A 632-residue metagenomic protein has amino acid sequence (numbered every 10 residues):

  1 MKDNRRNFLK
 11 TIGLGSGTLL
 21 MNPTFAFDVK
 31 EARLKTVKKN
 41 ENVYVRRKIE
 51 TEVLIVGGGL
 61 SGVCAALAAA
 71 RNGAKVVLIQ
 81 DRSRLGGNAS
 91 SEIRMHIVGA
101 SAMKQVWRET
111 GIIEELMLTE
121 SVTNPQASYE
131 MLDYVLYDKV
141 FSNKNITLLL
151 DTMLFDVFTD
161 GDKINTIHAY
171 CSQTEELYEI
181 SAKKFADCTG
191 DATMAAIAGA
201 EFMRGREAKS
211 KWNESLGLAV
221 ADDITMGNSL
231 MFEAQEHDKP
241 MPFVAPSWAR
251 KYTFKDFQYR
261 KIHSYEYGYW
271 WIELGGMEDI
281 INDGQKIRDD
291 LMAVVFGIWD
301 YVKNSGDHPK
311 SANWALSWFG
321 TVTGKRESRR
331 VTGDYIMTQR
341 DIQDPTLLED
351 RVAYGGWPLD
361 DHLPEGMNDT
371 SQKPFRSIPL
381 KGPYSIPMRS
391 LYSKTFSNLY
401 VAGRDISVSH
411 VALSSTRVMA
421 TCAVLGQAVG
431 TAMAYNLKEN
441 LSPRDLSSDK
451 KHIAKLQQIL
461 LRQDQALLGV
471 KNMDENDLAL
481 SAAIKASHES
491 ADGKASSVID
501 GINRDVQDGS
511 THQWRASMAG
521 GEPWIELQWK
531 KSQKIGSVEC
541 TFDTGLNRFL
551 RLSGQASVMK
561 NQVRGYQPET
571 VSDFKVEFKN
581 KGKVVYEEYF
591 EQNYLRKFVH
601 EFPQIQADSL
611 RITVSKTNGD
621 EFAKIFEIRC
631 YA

Functional and structural regions predicted by a protein language model:
N7-V29: N-terminal export signals
I12, N40-T51, H96, S101 (+6 more regions): Mature N-terminal, pre-catalytic/accessory segment of carbohydrate-active enzymes
P23-L54, G58: C-terminal segment of N-terminal export signals and the immediately downstream linker at the start of the mature
V53-A74: N-terminal Rossmann-like FAD-binding beta1-loop-alpha1 element of flavoenzymes
A68, A74-K75, Q80-K163, A196 (+3 more regions): Conserved N-terminal/central alpha/beta ligand/cofactor-binding core
N88, D151-L154, G161-T166, Q173-A482: Flavin (FAD/FMN)-binding glycine-rich loop and adjacent Rossmann-like elements that form
D474-R504: Predominantly extracellular/luminal regions of secreted and cell-surface proteins, especially disulfide-bonded
D505-Y586, F590-A632: Aromatic, loop-rich ligand-recognition surfaces of beta-strand-rich domains
